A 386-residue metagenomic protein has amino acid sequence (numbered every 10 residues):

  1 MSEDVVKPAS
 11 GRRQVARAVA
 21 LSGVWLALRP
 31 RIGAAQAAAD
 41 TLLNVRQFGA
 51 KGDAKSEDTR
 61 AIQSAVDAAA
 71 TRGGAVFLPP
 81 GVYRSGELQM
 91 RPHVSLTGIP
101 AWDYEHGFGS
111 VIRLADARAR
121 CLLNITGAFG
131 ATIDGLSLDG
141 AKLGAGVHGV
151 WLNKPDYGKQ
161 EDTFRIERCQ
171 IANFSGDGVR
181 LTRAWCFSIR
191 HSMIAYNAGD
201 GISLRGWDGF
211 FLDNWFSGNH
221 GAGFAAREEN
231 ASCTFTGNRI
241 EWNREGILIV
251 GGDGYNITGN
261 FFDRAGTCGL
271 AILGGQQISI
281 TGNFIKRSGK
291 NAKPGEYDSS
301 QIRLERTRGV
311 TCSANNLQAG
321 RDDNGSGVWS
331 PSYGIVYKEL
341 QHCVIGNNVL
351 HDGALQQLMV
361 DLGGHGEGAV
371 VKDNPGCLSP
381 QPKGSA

Functional and structural regions predicted by a protein language model:
M1-S10: N-terminal secretory signal peptides
A9, R29-F48: C-terminal segment of N-terminal export signals and the immediately downstream linker at the start of the mature
V19-G23: Sec-dependent signal peptide hydrophobic core
V45-F77: Acidic Gly/Asp/Thr-rich repetitive segments characteristic of extracellular carbohydrate-active and adhesion proteins
I62-T71, Y83-T97, Y104-D134, D139-D162 (+3 more regions): Extracellular beta-strand-rich solenoid/capping regions of secreted or surface-exposed proteins that bind or remodel
S85-E87, H106-F108, D116-C121, A141-H148 (+9 more regions): Short glycine/acidic-rich loop motifs that flank beta-strands on beta-rich extracellular proteins
R91-P92, R118, A128, I133 (+20 more regions): Parallel beta-helix/beta-solenoid
